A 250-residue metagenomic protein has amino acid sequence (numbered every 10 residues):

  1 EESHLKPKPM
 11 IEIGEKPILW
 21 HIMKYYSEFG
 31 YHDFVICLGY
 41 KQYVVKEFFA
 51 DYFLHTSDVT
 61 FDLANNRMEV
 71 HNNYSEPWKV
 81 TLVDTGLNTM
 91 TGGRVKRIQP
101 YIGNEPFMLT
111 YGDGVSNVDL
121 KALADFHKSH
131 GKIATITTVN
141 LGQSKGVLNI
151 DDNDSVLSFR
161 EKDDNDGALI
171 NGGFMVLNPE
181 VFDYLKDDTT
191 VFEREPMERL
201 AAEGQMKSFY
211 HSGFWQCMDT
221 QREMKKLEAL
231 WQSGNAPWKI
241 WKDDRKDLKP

Functional and structural regions predicted by a protein language model:
E1-Y52: N-terminal glycine-rich phosphate-binding loop and ensuing alpha1 helix
M10, L148-I150, M197, S208: A structural signal for short hydrophobic beta-strand segments in well-ordered beta-sheet cores
I18-H21, R94-R97, P196: Well-ordered alpha-helical segments embedded in enzymatic catalytic cores
H32-F34, I133-A134, Q205: Residues at the starts of beta-strands that form the adenosine-phosphate
E47-D152: Conserved beta-loop-beta/alpha segment of the NTase-like Rossmann-fold superfamily that binds/positions NTPs
P106-M108, V115, L120-K128, L141-Q143 (+1 more regions): Catalytic-core segments of class I nucleotidyltransferases/pyrophosphorylases that form NMP-activated intermediates
